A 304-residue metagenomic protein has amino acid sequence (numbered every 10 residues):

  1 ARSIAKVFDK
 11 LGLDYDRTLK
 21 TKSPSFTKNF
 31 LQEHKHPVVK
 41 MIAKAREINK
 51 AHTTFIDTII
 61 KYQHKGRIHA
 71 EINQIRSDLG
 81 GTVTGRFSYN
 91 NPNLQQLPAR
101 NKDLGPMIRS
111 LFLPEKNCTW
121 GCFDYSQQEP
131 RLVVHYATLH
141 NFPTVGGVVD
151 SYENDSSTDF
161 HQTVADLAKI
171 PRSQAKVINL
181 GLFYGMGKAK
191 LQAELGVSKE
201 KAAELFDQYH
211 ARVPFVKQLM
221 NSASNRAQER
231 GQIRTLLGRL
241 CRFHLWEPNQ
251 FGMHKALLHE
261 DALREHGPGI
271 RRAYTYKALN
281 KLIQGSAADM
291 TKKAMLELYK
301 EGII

Functional and structural regions predicted by a protein language model:
A1, A137-S156, Q208, R212: Mixed-charge, glycine-rich, non-catalytic linkers/tails in nucleic-acid processing enzymes
A1, L13-D16, Q32, T163-I303: Conserved catalytic core of nucleic-acid polymerases
A1-M107, L113, N117-T119, S126-E129 (+4 more regions): Conserved "right-hand" nucleotidyltransferase catalytic core of DNA-directed polymerases
R100-G105, V134-Y136, H140, T144: Conserved RNase H-like, two-metal-ion catalytic cores of nucleic-acid enzymes
R109-L113, E301-I304: Short, flexible, solvent-exposed loop/turn segments with mixed acidic/basic and small polar residues
S110-V133, T144-L180: Conserved catalytic alpha/beta cores of large enzymes that bind or transform nucleotide phosphates and polynucleotides
P130, N141-V145, K190, Y276-A278: Short small-residue beta-strand/loop micro-motif enriched in glycine and branched aliphatics
L132-H135, A256: Short conserved micro-motifs at the rims of enzyme active sites and ligand-binding pockets
